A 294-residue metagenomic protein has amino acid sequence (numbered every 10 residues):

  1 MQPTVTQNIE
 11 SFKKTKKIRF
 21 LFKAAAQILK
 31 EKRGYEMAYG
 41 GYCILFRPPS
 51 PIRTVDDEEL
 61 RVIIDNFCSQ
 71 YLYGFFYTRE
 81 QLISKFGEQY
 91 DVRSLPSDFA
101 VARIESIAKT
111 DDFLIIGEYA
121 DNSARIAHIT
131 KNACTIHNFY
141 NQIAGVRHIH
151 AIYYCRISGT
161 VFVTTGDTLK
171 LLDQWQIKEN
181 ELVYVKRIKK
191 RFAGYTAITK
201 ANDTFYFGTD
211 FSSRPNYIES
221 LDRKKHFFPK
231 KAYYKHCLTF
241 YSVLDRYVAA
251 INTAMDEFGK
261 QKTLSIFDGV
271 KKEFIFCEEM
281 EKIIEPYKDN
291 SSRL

Functional and structural regions predicted by a protein language model:
M1-L82, F86, V270, E278-K282 (+1 more regions): Sequence/structural signature of beta-propeller modules and their immediately flanking N-terminal secretory/stalk
V62-L72, F99-A108, V146-A151, K190-N202 (+2 more regions): Repeated scaffold domains used in trafficking and secretory/extracellular systems, primarily beta-propellers
E80-S84, N122-H128, L169-W175, S213-L221 (+1 more regions): Structural motif
F86-E88, T130-A133, I177-N180, L221-K224 (+1 more regions): Short loop/turn segments that connect beta-strands within beta-propeller blades
Y90-D98, T135-I143, V183-I188, K225-K231 (+1 more regions): A short beta-strand motif characteristic of beta-propeller blades
D112-I116, S158-F162, T204-Y206, R246-A250: Entry beta-strands of beta-propeller and related beta-repeat scaffolds
F139-L221: Acidic, serine/threonine- and glycine-rich low-complexity intrinsically disordered segments that serve as flexible
G208, S212-N216, P229-V270, E278-S291: Loop/turn-rich, solvent-exposed surfaces of beta-rich toroidal or solenoidal domains
